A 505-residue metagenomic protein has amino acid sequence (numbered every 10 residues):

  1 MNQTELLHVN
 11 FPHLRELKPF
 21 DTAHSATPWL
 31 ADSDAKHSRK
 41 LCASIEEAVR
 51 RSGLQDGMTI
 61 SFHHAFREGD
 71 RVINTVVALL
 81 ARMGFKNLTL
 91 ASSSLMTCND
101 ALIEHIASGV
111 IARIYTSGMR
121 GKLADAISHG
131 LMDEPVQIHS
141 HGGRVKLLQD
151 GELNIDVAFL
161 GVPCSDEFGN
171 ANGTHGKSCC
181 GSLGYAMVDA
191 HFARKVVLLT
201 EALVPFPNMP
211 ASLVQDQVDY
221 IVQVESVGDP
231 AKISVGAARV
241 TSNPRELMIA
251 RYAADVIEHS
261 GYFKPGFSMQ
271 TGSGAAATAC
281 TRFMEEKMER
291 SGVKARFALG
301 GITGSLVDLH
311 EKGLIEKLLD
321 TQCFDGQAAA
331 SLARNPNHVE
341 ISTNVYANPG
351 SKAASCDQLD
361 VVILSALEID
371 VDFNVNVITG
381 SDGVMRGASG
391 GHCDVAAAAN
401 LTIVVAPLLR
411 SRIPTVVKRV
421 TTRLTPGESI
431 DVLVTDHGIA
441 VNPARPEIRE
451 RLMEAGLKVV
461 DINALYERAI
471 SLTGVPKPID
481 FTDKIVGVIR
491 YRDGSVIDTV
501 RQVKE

Functional and structural regions predicted by a protein language model:
M1-E505: Conserved alpha/beta enzyme-core scaffold
